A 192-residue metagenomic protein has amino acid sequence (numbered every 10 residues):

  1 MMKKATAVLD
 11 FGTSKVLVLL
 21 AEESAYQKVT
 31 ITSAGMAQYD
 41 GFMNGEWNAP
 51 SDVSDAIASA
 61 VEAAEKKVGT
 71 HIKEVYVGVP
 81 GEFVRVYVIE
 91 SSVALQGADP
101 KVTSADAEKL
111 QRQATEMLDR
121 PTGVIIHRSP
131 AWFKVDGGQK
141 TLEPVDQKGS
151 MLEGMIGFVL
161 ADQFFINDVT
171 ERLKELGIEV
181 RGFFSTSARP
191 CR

Functional and structural regions predicted by a protein language model:
M1-K15, L19-V75, V79-R192: Nucleotide/phosphate-binding catalytic cleft detector across ATP-hydrolyzing and phosphate-transferring enzymes
